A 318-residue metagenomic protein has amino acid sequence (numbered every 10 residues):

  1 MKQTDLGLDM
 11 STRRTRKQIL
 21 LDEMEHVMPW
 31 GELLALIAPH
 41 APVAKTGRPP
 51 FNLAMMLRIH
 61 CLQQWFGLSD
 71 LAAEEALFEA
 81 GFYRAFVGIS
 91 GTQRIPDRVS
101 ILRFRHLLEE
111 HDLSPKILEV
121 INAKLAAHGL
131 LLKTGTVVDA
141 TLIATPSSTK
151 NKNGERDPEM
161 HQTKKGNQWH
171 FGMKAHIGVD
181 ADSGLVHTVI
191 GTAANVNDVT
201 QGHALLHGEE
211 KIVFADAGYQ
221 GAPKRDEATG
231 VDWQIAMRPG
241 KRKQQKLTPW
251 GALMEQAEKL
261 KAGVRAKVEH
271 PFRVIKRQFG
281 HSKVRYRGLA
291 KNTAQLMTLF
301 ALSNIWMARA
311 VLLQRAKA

Functional and structural regions predicted by a protein language model:
M1-G31, A38-P39, Q314-K317: Charged, often Cys/His-bearing segments associated with DNA-binding zinc-finger transcription factors
K2-D5, M28, N52-L53, L57 (+8 more regions): Polybasic low-complexity intrinsically disordered regions
Q3-G7, S11, K211-I212, A217-A290 (+1 more regions): Helix-centered, glycine/charged polyanion-binding patches within enzymatic domains that contact phosphate-containing
L21-A35, H40-T46, F51-L71: A positively charged, amphipathic N-terminal helix/segment that binds anionic biomolecules
L34-P42, N122, F272, K276: Amphipathic, well-packed alpha-helical segments that form the structural scaffold of globular domains
H40-T46, G88, H161-T163: Active-site-adjacent structural elements in folded domains
T46-L53, N167, Y286-L296: Structural motif
Y83-L102, I235, K241-W250: Phosphate-backbone recognition surface of nucleic-acid-processing proteins
